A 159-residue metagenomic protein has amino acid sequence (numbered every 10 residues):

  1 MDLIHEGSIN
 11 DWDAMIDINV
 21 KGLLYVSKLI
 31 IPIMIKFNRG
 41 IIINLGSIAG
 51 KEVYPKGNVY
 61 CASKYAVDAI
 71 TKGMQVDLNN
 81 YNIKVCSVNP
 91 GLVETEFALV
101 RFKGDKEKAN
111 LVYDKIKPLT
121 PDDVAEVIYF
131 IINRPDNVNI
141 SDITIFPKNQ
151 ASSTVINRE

Functional and structural regions predicted by a protein language model:
D2, L29-N38: A short helix-coil junction within the Rossmann-fold of NAD(P)-dependent oxidoreductases
D2-I4, D11-D13: Substrate-binding pocket helix/loop in short-chain dehydrogenase/reductase
S27, S63: Active-site helix of classical SDR
P32, V76-N79: Alpha-helical segment proximal to the catalytic Tyr-Lys
S47: Residue(s) in the substrate-gating loop at a strand-loop-helix junction that position the organic substrate next
Y54-N58: Active-site loop immediately N-terminal to the catalytic Tyr-X3-Lys motif of short-chain dehydrogenase/reductase
S87-V88, E107-S153: C-terminal helical subdomain
